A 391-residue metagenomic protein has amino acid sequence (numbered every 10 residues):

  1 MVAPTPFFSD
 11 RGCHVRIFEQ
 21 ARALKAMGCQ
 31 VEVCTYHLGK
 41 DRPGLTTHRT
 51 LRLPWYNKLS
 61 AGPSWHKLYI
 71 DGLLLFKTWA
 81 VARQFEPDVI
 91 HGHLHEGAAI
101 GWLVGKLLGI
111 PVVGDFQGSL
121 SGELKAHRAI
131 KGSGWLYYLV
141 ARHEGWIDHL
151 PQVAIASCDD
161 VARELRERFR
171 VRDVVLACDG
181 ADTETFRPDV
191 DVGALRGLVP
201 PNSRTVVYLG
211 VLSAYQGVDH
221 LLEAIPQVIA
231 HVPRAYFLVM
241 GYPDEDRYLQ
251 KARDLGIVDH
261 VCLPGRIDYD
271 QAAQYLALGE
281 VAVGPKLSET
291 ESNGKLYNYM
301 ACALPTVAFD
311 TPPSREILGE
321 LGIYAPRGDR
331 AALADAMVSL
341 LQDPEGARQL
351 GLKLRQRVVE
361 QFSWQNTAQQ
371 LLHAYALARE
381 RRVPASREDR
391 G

Functional and structural regions predicted by a protein language model:
M1-D41, V228: N-terminal subdomain of nucleotide-sugar transferases
E19, F76-A80, A99, L103-L107 (+3 more regions): Membrane-proximal helix-turn-helix segments that form the acceptor-binding/catalytic region of lipid-linked
Q152, Q274-E291, L304: Acidic donor-binding loop of glycosyltransferase active sites
I155, V199-I225, L238: Conserved donor-binding/catalytic core segment of Leloir-type glycosyltransferases
D160, G180: Carbohydrate-associated surface elements
A181-G197, G217, Q370, L377-R382: Acidic anion/phosphate-binding donor-loop and adjacent secondary structure in glycosyltransferase catalytic cores
R247-Q271: Nucleotide-activated donor-binding/catalytic signature segment of Leloir-type glycosyltransferases, i.e., the conserved
G322-A331, S339-E345: Conserved acidic donor-binding segment of nucleotide-sugar-dependent glycosyltransferases
